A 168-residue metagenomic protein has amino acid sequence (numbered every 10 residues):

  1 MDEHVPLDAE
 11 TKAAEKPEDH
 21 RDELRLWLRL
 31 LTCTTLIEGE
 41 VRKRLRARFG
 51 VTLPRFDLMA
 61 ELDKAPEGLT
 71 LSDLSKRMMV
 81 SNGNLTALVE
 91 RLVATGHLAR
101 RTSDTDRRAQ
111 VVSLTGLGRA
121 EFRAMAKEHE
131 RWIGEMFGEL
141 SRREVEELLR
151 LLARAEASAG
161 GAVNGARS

Functional and structural regions predicted by a protein language model:
M1-F49, S168: N-terminal leader segment of winged-helix/HTH proteins
D2-P6, K12-A14, E90-R150: Charged, amphipathic alpha-helical coiled-coil/dimerization segments
E23, D73, T105-R107: Short, solvent-exposed coil/turn segments
E23, W27-L45, F122-S141, V145-A159: Hydrophobic alpha-helical core bundles mediating ligand binding, dimerization, or RNAP-core interactions
T35, G39-S81, T95, N164-S168: N-terminal helix-turn-helix DNA-binding core of bacterial DNA-binding proteins
A47, K64, V80, A99 (+4 more regions): Conserved amphipathic alpha-helical interaction elements at protein-protein interfaces in regulatory, energy-coupling
